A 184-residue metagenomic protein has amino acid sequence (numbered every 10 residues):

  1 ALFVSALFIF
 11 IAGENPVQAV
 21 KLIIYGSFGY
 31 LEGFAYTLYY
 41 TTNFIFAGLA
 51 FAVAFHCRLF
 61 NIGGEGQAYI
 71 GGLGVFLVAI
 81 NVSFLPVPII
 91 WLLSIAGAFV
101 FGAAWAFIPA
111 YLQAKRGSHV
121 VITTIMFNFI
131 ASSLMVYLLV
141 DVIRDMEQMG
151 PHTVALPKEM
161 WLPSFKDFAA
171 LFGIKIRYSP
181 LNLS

Functional and structural regions predicted by a protein language model:
A1-L2: Alpha-helical transmembrane segments
S5-G26, V142-L156: Interfacial/capping segments of alpha-helical transmembrane domains
L7-A12, Y25-N81, F99-S118: Single transmembrane alpha-helix segments in multi-pass membrane proteins
N15, V82-L85: Helix-coil boundary and interhelical linker segments in multi-pass alpha-helical membrane proteins
V17-F46, K158-Y178: Interfacial loop/helix-cap signal at membrane boundaries in integral membrane proteins
I89-S94: Membrane-embedded alpha-helical bundles of multi-pass transporters/translocases, especially carrier/permease families
K115-F127: Alpha-helical transmembrane segments and their helix-start/interface "positive-inside/aromatic belt" motifs in integral
T124, N128-S184: Transmembrane helix-bundle core of multi-pass membrane transporters and related energy-transducing complexes
